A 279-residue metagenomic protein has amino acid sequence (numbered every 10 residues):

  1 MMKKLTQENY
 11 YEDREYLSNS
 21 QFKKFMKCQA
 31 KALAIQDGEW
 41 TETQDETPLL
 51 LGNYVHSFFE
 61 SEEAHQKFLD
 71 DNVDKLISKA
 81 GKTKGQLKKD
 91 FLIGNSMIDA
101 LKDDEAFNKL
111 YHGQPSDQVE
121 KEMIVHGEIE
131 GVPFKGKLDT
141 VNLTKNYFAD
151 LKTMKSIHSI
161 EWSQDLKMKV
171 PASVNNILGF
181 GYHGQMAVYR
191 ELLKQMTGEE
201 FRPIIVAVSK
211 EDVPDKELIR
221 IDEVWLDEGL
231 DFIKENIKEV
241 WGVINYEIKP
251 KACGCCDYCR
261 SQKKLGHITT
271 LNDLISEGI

Functional and structural regions predicted by a protein language model:
M1-K137, C255, I275: Metal-dependent nuclease catalytic cores that hydrolyze phosphodiester bonds in DNA/RNA, characterized by
Q44, T83-Q86, W162-F180, V224: Short histidine-centered catalytic/ligand-binding loop motif
F59-E63, T153-S156, K194-T197: Hydrophobic/aromatic-lined pockets within catalytic cores
I98, N176-H183, V188-I279: Metal-dependent nuclease catalytic regions and adjoining charged, substrate-binding loops involved in nucleic-acid end
H112-G113, N142-D150, L193-F201: Secondary-structure boundary elements
M123-I129, N142-T144, T153-K155, R260: Short, flexible loop/turn elements at secondary-structure junctions
G131-K135, N142-N146, E200, D212-P214: Coil-to-beta-strand transition motifs
G136-A172: Conserved catalytic cores of phosphodiester-cleaving nucleases, focusing on short active-site segments
